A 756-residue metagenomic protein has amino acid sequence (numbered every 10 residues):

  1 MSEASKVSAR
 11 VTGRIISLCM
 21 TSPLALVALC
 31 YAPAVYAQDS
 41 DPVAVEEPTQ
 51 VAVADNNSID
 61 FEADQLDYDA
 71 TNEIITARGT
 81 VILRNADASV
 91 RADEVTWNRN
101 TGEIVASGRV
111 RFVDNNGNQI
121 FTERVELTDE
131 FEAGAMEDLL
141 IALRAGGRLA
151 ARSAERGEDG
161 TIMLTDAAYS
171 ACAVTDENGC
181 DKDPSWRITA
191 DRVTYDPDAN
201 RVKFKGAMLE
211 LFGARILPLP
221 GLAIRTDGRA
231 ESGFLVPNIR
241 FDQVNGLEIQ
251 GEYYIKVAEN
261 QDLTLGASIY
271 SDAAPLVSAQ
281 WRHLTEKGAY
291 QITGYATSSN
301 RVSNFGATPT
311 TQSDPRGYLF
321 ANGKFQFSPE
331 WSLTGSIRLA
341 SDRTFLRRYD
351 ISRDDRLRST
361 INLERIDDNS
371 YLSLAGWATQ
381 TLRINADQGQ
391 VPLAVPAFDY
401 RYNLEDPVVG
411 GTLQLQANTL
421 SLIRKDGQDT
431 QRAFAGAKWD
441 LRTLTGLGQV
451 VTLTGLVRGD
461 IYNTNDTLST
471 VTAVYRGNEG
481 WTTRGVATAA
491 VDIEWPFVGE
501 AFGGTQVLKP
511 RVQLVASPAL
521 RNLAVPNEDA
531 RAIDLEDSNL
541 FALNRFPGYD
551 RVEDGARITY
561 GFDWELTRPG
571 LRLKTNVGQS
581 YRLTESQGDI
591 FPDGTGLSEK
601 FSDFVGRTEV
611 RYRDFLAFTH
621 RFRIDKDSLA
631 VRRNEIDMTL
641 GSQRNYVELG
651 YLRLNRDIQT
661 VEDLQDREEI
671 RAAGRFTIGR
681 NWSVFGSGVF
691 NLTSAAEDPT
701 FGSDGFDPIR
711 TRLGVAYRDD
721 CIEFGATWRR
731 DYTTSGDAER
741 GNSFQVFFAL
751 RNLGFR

Functional and structural regions predicted by a protein language model:
M1-G13: N-terminal secretory signal peptides that target proteins for export/translocation
S22-A25, V35: Cleavable N-terminal signal peptides
Q38-T360, T381-R383, Q431-A437, T472-Y475 (+4 more regions): Structural signature for solvent-exposed beta-strand/loop edge elements and short helix-capping sites, enriched
R84-A86, N100, V113-N115, D198 (+10 more regions): Short strand-coil-strand connectors
A133, L164, T194, N369 (+1 more regions): Outer-membrane beta-barrel translocator/pore domains, especially the C-terminal barrels of Gram-negative outer-membrane
G376-A378: Alpha-helical repeat/alpha-solenoid scaffolds of the HEAT/ARM/MIF4G superfamily and closely related elongated all-alpha
